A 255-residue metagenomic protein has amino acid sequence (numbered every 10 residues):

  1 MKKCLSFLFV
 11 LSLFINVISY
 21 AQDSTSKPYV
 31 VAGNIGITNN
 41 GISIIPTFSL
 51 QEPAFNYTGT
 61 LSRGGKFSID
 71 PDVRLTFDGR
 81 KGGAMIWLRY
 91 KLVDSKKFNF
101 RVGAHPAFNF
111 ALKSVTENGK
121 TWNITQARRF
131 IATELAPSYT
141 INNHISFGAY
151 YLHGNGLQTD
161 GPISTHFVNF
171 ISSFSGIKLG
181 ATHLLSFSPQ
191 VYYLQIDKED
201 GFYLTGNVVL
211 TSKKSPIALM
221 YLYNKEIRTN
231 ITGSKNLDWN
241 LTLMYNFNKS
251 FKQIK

Functional and structural regions predicted by a protein language model:
M1-Y29, L243, F247: Bacterial Sec-dependent N-terminal signal peptides
L13, L50-A54: Short secondary-structure boundary/capping elements
T25-G36, F48-Q51, R74-F174, A181 (+2 more regions): Outer-membrane pore/translocation modules
N39-G41, D70-P71, T116-K120, S188-V191: Extracytoplasmic loops and strand-loop junctions of Gram-negative outer membrane beta-barrel proteins
N56, D72-V73: N-terminal Sec/ER secretory leader and immediately downstream segment of secreted/extracellular precursors
T58-G64, S68: Surface-exposed extracellular loop regions of Gram-negative outer-membrane beta-barrel proteins
S186-L222: Glycine/small-residue-rich hydrophobic helix-like segments
